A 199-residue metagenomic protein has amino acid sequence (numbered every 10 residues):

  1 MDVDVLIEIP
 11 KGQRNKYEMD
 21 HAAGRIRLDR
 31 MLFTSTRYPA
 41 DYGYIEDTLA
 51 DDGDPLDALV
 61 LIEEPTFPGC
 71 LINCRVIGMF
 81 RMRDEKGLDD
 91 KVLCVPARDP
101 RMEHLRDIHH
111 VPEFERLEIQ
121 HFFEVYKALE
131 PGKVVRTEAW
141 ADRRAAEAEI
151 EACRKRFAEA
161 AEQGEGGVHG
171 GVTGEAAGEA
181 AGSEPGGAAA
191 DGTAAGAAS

Functional and structural regions predicted by a protein language model:
M1-G187, D191-G192, G196-S199: Hydrophobic N-terminal alpha-helices or hydrophobic patches in metabolic proteins across all domains of life
